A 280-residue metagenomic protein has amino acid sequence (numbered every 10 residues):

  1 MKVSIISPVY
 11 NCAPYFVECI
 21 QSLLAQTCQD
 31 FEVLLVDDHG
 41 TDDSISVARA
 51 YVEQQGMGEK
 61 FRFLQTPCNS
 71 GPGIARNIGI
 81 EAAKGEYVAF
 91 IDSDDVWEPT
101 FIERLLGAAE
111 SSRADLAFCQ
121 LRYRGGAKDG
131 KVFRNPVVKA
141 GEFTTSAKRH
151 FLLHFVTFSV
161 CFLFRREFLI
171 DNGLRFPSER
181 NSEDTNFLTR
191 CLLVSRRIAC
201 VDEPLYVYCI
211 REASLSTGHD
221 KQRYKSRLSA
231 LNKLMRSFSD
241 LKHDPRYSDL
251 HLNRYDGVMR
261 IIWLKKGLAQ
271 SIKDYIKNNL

Functional and structural regions predicted by a protein language model:
M1-S226: Nucleotide-sugar donor-binding/catalytic module of glycosyltransferases that assemble extracellular/cell-envelope
R180, V207-L280: C-terminal subregions of glycosyltransferases and related glycan-biosynthesis enzymes
